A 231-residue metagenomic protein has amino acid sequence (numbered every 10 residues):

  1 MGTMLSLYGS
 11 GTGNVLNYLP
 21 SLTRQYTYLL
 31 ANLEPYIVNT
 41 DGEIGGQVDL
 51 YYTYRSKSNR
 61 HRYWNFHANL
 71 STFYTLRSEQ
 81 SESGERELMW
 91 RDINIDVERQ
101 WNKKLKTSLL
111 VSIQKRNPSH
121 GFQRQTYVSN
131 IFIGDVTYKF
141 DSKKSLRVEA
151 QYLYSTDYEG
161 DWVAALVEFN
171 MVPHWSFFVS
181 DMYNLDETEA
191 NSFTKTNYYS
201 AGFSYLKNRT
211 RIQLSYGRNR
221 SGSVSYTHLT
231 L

Functional and structural regions predicted by a protein language model:
M1, K57-F66, K103-L109, S142-V148 (+2 more regions): Repeated loop/turn-to-beta-strand initiation elements of outer-membrane beta-barrel proteins
M1-R86, D92-I95, K106-L110, R116-R124 (+5 more regions): Extracellular/periplasmic loop regions
R24-N32, S112-K115, D141-R147, V172-Y183 (+2 more regions): Flexible, solvent-exposed coil segments and beta strand-coil junctions, predominantly the extracellular/periplasmic
Y54, L70-L76, V111-N117, A150-T156 (+4 more regions): Transmembrane beta-strands of outer-membrane beta-barrel pores
E85-E87, T126, L153-W162, N184-T196 (+1 more regions): Solvent-exposed loop/turn segments connecting transmembrane beta-strands in outer-membrane beta-barrel proteins
R99, R124, I131-T137, R147 (+2 more regions): Substrate-recognition/cap regions that form aromatic- and gly/pro-loop-enriched pockets for small-molecule ligands
R147, V163-F169, H174-M182, E189-S192 (+1 more regions): Conserved C-terminal beta-signal and adjacent last beta-strands/turns of outer-membrane beta-barrel proteins
T227-L231: Conserved small/polar residues in nucleotide/adenosyl-binding loops
